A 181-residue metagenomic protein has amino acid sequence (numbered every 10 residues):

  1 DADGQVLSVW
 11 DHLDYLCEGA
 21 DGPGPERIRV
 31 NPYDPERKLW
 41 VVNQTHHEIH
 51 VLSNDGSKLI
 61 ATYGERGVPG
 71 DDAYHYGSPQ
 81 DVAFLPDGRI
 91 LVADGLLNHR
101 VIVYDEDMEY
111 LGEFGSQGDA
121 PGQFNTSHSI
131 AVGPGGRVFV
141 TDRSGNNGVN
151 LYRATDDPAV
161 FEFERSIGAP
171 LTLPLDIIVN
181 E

Functional and structural regions predicted by a protein language model:
D1, Q5-V9, E18-N54: Acidic, Gly/Ser/Thr-rich repeat motifs that build Ca2+-stabilized beta-propeller blades
D1-D3, S53-S57, D105-E109, R153-P158: Short loop/turn segments that connect beta-strands within beta-propeller blades
L7-H12, L59-G67, L111-S116, V160-G168: Beta-propeller fold detector
L13-R37, V68-R89, D119-R137, A169-E181: Beta-rich, blade/repeat-based domains predominating in secreted/periplasmic proteins but also intracellular
V41, V92-A93, V140-T141: Residue position within the beta-strands of beta-propeller blades
Q44-T45, N54, G95-L97, R143-S144: Short loop/turn segments immediately following the C-termini of beta-strands
H47-H50, H99-V101, N146-V149: Structural signal for beta-propeller blades
S144, G148-E181: A beta-strand-loop signature enriched in Asp, Gly, Thr, and Trp that corresponds to the sialidase/neuraminidase Asp-box
